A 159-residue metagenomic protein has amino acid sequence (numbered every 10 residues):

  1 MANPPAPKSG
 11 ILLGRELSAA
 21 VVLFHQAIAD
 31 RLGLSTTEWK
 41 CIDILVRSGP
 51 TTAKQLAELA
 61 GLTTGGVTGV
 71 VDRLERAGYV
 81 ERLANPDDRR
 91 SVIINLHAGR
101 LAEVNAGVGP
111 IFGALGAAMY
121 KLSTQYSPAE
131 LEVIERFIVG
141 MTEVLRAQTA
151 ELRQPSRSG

Functional and structural regions predicted by a protein language model:
M1, P128-G159: C-terminal regulatory/oligomerization modules of transcriptional regulators
M1-L32: N-terminal leader segment of winged-helix/HTH proteins
A2-N3, A53-Q55, A114-L115, A147: Extended, composition-driven regions rather than compact fold-specific motifs
L17-F24, G107-L122, M141, Q148 (+1 more regions): Alpha-helical linker/hinge and terminal dimerization helices associated with HTH transcriptional regulators
H25-T63, I93: N-terminal helix-turn-helix DNA-binding core of bacterial DNA-binding proteins
P50-I94: Canonical helix-turn-helix DNA-binding module
E75-E132: Charged, amphipathic alpha-helical coiled-coil/dimerization segments
